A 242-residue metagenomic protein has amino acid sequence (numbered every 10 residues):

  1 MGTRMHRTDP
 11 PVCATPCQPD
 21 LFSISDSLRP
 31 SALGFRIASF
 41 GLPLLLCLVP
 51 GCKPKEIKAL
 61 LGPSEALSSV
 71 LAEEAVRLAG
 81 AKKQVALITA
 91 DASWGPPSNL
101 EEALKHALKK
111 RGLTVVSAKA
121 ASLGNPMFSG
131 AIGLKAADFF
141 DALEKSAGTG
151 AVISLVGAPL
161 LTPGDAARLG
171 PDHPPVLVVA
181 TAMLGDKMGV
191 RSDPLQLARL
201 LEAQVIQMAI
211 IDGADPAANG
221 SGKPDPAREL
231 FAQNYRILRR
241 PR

Functional and structural regions predicted by a protein language model:
M1-R4, T8-D9, A14-P16: Intrinsic, low-complexity polybasic segments
P19: Cationic, low-complexity basic patches in intrinsically disordered or flexible, solvent-exposed regions
F22-I24: Glycan-recognition surfaces in beta-rich domains, encompassing non-catalytic CBMs and lectin-like receptor-binding
L28-S31, R36-A38: Short polybasic linear motifs
G41-L46: Sec-dependent N-terminal signal peptides
L48-G51: C-terminal motif of bacterial Sec signal peptides marking the signal peptidase cleavage site
K53-R242: Extracytosolic ligand-binding ectodomains
